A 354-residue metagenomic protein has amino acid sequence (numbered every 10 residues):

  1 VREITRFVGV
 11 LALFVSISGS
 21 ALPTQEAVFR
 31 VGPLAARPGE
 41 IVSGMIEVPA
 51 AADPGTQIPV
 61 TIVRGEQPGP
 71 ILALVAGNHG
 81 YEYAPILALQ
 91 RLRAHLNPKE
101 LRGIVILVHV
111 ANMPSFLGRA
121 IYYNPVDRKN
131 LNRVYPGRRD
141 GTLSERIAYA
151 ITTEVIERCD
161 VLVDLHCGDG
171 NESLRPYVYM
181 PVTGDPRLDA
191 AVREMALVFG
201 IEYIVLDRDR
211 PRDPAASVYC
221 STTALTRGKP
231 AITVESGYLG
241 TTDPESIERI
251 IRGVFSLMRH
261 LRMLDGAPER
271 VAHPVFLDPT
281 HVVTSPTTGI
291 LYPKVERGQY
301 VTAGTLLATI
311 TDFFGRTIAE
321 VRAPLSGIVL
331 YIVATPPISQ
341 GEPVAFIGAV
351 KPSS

Functional and structural regions predicted by a protein language model:
V1-I4, V15: Generic N-terminal leader/processing signal
E3-F7, A21-S354: Structured catalytic-domain cores with a bias toward divalent-metal coordination
V8-S18: Bacterial N-terminal signal peptides
